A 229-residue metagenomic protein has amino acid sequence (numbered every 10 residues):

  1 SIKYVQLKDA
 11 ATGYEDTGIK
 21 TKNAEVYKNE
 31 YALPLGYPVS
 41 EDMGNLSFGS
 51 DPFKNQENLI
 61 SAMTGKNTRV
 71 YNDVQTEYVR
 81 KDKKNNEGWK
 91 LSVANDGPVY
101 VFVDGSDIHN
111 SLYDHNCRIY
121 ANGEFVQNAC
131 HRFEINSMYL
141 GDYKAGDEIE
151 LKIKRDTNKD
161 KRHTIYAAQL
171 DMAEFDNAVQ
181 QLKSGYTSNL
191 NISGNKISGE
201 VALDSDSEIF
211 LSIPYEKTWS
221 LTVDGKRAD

Functional and structural regions predicted by a protein language model:
S1, Y31-K66, E124-F125, A129 (+2 more regions): Extracytoplasmic/lumenal acceptor-recognition loop(s) of multi-pass membrane glycoenzymes
S1-K20, E30: Periplasmic/luminal catalytic loop of GT-C fold multi-pass membrane glycosyltransferases that transfer sugars from
T12-G13, Y31-G36, I108, D206-S207: Primarily extracytoplasmic ectodomains and periplasmic/lumenal surface modules that are beta-strand-rich
T12-K22, R118, D224-K226: Composition- and surface-driven signal marking solvent-exposed, interaction-prone regions in large proteins
A24-K28: Conserved hydrophobic/aromatic beta-strand scaffold that supports enzyme active sites
K66-D229: Active-site-proximal, structured, solvent-exposed surfaces of multi-pass membrane proteins that position macromolecular
